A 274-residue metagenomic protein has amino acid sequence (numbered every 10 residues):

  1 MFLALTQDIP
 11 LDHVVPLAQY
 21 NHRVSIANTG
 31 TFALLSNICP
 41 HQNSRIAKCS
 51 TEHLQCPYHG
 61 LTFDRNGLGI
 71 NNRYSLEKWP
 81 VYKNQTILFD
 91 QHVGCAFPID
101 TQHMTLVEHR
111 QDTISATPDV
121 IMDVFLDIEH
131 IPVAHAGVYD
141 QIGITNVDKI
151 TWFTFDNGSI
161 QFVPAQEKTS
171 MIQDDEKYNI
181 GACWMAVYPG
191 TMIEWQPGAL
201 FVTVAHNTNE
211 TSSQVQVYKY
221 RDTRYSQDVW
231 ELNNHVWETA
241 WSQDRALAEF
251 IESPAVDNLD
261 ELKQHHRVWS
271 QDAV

Functional and structural regions predicted by a protein language model:
L5-P98, L200, R224: Rieske [2Fe-2S] iron-sulfur-binding domain
N37, C95-V274: C-terminal catalytic domain of Rieske-type non-heme iron oxygenases
